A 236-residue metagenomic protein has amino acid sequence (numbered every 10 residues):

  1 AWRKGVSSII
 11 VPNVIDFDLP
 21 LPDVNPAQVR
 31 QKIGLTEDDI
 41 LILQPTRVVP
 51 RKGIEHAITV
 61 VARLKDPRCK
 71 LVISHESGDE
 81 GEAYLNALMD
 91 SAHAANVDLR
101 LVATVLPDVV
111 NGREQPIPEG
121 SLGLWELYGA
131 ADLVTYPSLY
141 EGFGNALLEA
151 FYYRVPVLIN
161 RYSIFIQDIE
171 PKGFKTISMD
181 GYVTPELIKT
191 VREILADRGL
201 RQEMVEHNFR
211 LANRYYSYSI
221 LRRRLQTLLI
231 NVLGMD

Functional and structural regions predicted by a protein language model:
V14: Carbohydrate-associated surface elements
L21-L35, A87-L88: A short helix/loop element that forms part of the nucleotide-sugar donor recognition site in Leloir-type
T36-K52, I58-V61, L71-H75: Conserved donor-binding/catalytic core segment of Leloir-type glycosyltransferases
E82-E126: Nucleotide-activated donor-binding/catalytic signature segment of Leloir-type glycosyltransferases, i.e., the conserved
D108, I166-R192, L200: Change "using UDP/GDP/dTDP sugars" to "using nucleotide sugars
V134-T135: A short hydrophobic beta-strand element within the catalytic core of glycosyltransferases that build diverse glycans
L139: Aromatic "clamp/platform" in nucleotide-sugar-dependent glycosyltransferases that forms part of the donor/acceptor
A196-I230: A charged, aromatic-enriched C-terminal amphipathic alpha-helix characteristic of glycosyltransferases across folds
